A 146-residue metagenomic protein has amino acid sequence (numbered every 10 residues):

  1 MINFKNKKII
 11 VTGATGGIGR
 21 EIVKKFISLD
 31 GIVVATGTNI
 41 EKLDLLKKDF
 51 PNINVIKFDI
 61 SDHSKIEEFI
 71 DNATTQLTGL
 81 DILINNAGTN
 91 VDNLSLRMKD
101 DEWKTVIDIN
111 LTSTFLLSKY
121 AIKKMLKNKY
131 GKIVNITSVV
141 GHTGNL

Functional and structural regions predicted by a protein language model:
K8, T15-G16: Conserved glycine-rich cofactor-binding loop
L29-L45: Conserved glycine-rich Rossmann-like NAD(P)H-binding loop of the short-chain dehydrogenase/reductase
F58-E68, D100: The beta1-alpha1 cofactor-binding region of Rossmann-like NAD(H)/NADP(H)-dependent oxidoreductases
N86-V91: Conserved NAD(P)H cofactor-binding loop of Rossmann-fold oxidoreductase domains
L94-S95, K99-I107: Substrate-binding pocket helix/loop in short-chain dehydrogenase/reductase
S118-K119: A short, exposed helix-loop element centered on a Lys and neighboring polar residues
S138: Residue(s) in the substrate-gating loop at a strand-loop-helix junction that position the organic substrate next
